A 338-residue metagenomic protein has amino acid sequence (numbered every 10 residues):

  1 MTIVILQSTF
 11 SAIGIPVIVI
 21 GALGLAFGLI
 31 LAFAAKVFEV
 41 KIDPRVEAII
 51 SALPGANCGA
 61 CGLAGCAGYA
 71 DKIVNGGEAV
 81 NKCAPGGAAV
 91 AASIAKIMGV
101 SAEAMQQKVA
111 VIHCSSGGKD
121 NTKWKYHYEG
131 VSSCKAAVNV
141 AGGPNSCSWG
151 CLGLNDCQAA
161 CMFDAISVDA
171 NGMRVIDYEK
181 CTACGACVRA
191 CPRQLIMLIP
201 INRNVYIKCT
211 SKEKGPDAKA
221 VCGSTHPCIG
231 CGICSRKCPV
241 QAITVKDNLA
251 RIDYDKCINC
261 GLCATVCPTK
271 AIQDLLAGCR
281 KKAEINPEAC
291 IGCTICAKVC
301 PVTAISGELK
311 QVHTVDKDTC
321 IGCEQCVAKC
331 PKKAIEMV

Functional and structural regions predicted by a protein language model:
I3-R174, Y178-I258, L262-V299, T303-S306 (+3 more regions): Ferredoxin-type iron-sulfur electron-transfer modules and their immediate structural context
Q325: Cys/His-coordinated zinc-finger cores
